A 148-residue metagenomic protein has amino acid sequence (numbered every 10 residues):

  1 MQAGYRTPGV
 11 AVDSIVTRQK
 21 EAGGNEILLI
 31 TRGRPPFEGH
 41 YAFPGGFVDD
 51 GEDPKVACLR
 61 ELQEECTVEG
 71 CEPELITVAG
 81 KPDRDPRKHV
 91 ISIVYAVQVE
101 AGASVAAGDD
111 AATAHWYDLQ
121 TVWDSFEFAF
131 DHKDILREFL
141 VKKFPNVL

Functional and structural regions predicted by a protein language model:
M1-L28, V94-Q98: Conserved N-terminal beta-strand and adjoining loop/helix that marks the start of the Nudix/MutT-like hydrolase domain
E21, R34, G80: Short, glycine/serine-rich, charged loops/turns that create anion-binding and catalytic segments at active sites
A22-R32, G102-D110: Short, well-ordered strand-loop elements centered on a beta-strand within folded domains, enriched for acidic residues
P35-G39: A conserved beta-turn-beta hairpin within the catalytic core of GNAT-like acetyltransferases that forms part
V48-E74, V78-E138: Unchanged
V141-L148: Generic C-terminal helix-cap and adjacent flexible tail
